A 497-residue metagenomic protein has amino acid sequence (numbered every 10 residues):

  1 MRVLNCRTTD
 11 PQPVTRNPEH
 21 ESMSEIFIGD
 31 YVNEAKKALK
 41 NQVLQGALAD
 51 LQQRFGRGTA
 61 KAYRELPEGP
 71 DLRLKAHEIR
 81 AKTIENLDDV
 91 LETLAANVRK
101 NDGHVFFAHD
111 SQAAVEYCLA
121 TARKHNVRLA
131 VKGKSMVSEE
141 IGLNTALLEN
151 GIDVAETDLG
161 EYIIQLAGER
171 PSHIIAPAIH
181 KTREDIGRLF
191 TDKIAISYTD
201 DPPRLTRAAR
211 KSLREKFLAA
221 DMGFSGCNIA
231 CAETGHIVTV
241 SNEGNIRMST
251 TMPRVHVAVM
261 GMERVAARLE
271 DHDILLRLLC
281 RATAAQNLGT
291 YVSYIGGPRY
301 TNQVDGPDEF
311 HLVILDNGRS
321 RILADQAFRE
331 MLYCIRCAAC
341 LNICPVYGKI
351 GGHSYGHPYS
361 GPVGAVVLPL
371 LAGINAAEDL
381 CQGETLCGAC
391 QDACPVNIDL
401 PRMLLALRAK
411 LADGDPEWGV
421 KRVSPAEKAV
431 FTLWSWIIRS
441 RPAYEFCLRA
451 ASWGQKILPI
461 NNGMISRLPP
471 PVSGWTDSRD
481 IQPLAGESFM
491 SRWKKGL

Functional and structural regions predicted by a protein language model:
M1-S22: Short, basic, low-complexity termini and linkers enriched in Ser/Thr/Gly/Pro that act as targeting/leader peptides
S22-A327: The feature marks the mature, well-folded catalytic cores of soluble enzymes
F27-F55, A426-L497: Intrinsic disorder at enzyme termini
A113, G289-N302, R336, I350-G351 (+4 more regions): A glycine-rich phosphate-binding loop feature that marks nucleotide/adenosyl-phosphate handling sites
G160, P203, L288-Y291, K421-K428 (+1 more regions): Short coil/turn segments at secondary-structure boundaries
R264, L332-R336: Short, contiguous, pocket-lining structural segments that sit at or immediately flank catalytic/ligand-binding sites
N302-M331, L341, V346-N462: Ferredoxin-type iron-sulfur electron-transfer modules in oxidoreductases and energy-metabolism complexes
